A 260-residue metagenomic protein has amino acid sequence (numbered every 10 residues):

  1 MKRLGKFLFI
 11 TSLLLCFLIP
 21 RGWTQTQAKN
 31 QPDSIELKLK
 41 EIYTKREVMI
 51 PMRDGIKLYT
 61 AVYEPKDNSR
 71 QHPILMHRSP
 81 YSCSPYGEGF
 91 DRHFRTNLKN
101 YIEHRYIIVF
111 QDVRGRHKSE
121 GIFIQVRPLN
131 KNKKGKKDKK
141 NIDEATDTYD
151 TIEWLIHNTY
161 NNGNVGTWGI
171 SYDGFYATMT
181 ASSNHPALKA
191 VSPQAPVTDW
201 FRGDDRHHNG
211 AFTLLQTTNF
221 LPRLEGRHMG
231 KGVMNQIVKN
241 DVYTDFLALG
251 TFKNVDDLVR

Functional and structural regions predicted by a protein language model:
M1-F9: Bacterial N-terminal signal peptides that target proteins for export
F9-I19: Bacterial N-terminal signal peptides
G22-A28: Boundary at the C-terminal end of the N-terminal hydrophobic targeting segment
P32-N68: N-terminal cap/lid segment of alpha/beta-hydrolase-fold proteins
R70-H157: Cap/lid segment of the alpha/beta-hydrolase catalytic domain
E103, P128-K133, D138, S182-N184 (+1 more regions): Accessory cap/linker subdomain of secreted extracellular hydrolases
Y160-S171: Alpha/beta-hydrolase fold nucleophile elbow
G169-M179: Glycine-rich nucleophile elbow surrounding the catalytic serine of serine-hydrolase chemistry
